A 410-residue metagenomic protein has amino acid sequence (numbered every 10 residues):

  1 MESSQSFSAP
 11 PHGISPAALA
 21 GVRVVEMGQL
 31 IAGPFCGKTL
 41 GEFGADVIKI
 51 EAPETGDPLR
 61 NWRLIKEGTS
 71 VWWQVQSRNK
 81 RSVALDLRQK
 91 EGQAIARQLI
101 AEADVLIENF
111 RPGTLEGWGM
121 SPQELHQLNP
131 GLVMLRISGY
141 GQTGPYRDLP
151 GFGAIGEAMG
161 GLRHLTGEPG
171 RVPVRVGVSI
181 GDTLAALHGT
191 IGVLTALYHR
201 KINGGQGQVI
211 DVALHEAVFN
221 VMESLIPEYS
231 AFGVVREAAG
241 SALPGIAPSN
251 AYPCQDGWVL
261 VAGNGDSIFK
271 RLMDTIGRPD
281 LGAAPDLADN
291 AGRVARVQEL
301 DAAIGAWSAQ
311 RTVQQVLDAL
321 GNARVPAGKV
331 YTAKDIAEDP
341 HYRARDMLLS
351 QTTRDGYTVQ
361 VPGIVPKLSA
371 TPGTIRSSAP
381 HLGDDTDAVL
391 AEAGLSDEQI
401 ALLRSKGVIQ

Functional and structural regions predicted by a protein language model:
M1-N203, H381, D387-Q410: N-terminal helix-loop segment corresponding to the beta1-alpha1 unit of nucleotide/adenylate-binding folds
E54, Y140-G141, L214-F219, D256-W258 (+2 more regions): Glycine-rich beta-alpha junction loops
R60-R63, Y229-A239, P285, D339-T353: Short, surface-exposed loop/helix-turn segments at secondary-structure junctions that function as lids/hinges flanking
W73, A239-P244, S249-N250, G356-V359 (+1 more regions): Short Gly/Pro-enriched turn/cap motifs at secondary-structure boundaries
Q142, G170-S179, K201-V218, E237-P244 (+1 more regions): Conserved Rossmann-fold dehydrogenase catalytic segment
A186-Q208, N220-A231, M273-P279: Oxidoreductase and adenylate-handling cofactor-binding alpha/beta cores
A247-A323, A327: Aromatic-enriched alpha-helical interface/lid elements that frame and gate functional surfaces
N322-R376: A glycine-rich dinucleotide-binding beta-alpha-beta segment and adjacent secondary-structure elements that constitute
